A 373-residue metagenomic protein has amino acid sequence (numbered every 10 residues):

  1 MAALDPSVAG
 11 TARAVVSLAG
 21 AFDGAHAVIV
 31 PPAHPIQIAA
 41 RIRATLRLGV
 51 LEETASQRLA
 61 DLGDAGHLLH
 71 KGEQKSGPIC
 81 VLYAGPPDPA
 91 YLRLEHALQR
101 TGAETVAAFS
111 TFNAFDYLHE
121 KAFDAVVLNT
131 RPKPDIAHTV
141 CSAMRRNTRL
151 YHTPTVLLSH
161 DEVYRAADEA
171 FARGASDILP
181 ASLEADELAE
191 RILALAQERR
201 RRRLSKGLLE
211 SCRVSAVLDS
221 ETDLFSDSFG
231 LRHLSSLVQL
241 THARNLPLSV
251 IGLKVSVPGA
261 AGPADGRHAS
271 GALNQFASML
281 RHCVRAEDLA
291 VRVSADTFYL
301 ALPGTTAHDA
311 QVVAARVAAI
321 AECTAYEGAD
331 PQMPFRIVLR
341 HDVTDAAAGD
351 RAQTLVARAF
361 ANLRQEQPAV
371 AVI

Functional and structural regions predicted by a protein language model:
A9-V28, I36, T139, H160-D177: Alpha4 helix (beta4-alpha4-beta5 surface) of REC/receiver domains from two-component response regulators
P32-I42, L183-I192, A196: C-terminal output helix
S76-P89, L94-L98, V126: Conserved acidic segment of CheY-like receiver
K206-D227: Amphipathic HAMP/coiled-coil signal-transducing linker helices that couple sensory inputs to cytosolic output domains
A216-D219, L253-R267, V284, L302: Active-site loop/short helix in cyclic nucleotide turnover domains
S226-V238, H242-S249, V257-R281, V291-A295 (+2 more regions): Conserved long alpha-helical elements within nucleotide-processing catalytic cores of c-di-GMP signaling and class III
R292-T297, A301-P303, A329-F360: A short glycine-enriched loop-to-beta-strand structural element that forms part of the catalytic core of nucleotide
A307-A315, D342-I373: Catalytic-core segments of nucleotide cyclases and related cyclic-nucleotide turnover enzymes
